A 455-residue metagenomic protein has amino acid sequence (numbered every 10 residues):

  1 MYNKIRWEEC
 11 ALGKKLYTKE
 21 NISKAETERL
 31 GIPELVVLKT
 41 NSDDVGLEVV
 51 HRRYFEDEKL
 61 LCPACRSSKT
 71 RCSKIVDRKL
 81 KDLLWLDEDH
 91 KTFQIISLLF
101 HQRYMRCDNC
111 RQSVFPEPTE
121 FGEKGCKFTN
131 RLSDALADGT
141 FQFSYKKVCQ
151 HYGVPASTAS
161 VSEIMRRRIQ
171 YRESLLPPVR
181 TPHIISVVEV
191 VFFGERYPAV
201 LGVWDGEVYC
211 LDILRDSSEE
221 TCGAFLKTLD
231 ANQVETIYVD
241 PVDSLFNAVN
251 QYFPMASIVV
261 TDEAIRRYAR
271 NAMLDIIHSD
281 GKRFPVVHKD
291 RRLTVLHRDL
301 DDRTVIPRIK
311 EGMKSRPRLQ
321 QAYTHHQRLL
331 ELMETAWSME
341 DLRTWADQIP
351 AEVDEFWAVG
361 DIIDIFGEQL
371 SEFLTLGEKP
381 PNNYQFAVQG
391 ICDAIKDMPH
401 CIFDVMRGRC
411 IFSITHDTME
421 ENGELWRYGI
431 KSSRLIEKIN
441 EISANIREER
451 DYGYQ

Functional and structural regions predicted by a protein language model:
M1-N3, L83-R196, N232-E235: Short, positively charged, Gly/Tyr-enriched micro-motifs that form contact patches at catalytic or ligand/partner
Y2-Q112, P116-P118: Short, conserved DNA-binding cores of transcription-related domains
V49-H51, C62-C65, C107, L136 (+8 more regions): Mobile genetic element proteins and their domesticated derivatives, centered on retroelements and DNA transposons
K59, A64, T70-R71, G194 (+3 more regions): Acidic/histidine-rich catalytic cores and adjacent linkers of DNA breakage/strand-transfer/modification proteins
S160-A248, M255, E448, Y452-Q455: RNase H-like nuclease fold core
E235-D240, A269-A272, S279: Conserved N-terminal glycine/acidic-rich loop preference
M255-L274: Inter-helix linker motif
M273-D290: Conserved phosphate-handling catalytic cores of large alpha/beta enzymes
